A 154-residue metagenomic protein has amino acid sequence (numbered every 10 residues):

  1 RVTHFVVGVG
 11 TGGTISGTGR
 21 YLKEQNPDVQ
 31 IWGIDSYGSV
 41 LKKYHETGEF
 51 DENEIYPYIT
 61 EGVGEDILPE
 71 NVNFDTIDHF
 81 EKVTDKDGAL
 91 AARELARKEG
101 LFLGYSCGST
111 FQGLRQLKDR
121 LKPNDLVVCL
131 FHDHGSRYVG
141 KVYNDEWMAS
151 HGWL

Functional and structural regions predicted by a protein language model:
R1-Q30: Glycine-rich ThDP/TPP pyrophosphate-binding loop and its adjacent helix/strand module within ThDP-dependent enzymes
T3-V6, D78, D125: Conserved acidic residues
H4, L101, Y105-F111, L117 (+1 more regions): Terminal helix/beta-alpha structural elements that buttress the NAD(P)+-binding lobe
V7-G10, G33-D35, V128-H132: Short beta-strand segments
G8-G19, L41, S106-L114: Short glycine/serine/threonine-rich phosphate/pyrophosphate-binding segments that cradle anionic phosphate groups
G19, K23, A96, K118-D119: N-terminal cationic-hydrophobic initiation segments that often serve targeting/anchoring roles
E24-Y105, V142-L154: Active-site/ligand-binding loops adjacent to catalytic centers
P57, Q112-L154: Phosphate-binding loop/pocket of nucleotide- and phosphate-handling active sites
